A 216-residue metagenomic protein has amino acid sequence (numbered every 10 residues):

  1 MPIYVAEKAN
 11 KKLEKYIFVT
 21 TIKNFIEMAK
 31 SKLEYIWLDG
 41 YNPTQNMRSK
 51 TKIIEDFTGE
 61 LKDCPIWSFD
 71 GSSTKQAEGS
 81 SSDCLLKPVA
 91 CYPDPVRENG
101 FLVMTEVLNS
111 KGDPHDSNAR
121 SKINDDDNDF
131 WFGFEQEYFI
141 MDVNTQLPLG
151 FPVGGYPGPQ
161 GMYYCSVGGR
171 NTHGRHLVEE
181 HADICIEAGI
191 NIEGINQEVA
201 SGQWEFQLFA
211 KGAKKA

Functional and structural regions predicted by a protein language model:
M1-E27: N-terminal amphipathic/basic-hydrophobic helices that include classical n-h-c signal peptides and signal-anchor
T21-A216: Glycine-rich, acidic/polar active-site loops that bind/position phosphate-bearing ligands
